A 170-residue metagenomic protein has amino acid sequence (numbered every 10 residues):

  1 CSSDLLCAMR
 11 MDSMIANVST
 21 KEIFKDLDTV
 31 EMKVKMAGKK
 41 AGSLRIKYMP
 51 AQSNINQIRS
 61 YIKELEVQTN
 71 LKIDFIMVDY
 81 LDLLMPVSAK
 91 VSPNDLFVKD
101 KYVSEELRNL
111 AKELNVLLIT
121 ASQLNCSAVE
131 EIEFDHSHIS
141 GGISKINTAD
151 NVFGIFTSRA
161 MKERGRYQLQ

Functional and structural regions predicted by a protein language model:
C1-K72: Cytosolic-facing regulatory segments adjacent to core modules
C1-L5, P50-N54, L81-L84, L118 (+2 more regions): Conserved nucleotide-binding/hydrolysis micro-motifs of P-loop NTPases
L5-A8, N17, E31-V34, Q52-I55 (+4 more regions): Amphipathic alpha-helical transducer elements in NTP-driven molecular machines
A8-R10, R59, V87-A89, E130-I132: Short, well-ordered secondary-structure micro-motifs
M11-N17, V91-S92, F134-D135: Short secondary-structure boundary/capping segments
S19, R45-Y48, M77, T120 (+2 more regions): Structured core elements
R45-E113: Phosphate-binding/switch loop-helix module in NTP-utilizing enzymes
Y102-Q170: Phosphate-binding/switch region of NTP-binding enzymes
